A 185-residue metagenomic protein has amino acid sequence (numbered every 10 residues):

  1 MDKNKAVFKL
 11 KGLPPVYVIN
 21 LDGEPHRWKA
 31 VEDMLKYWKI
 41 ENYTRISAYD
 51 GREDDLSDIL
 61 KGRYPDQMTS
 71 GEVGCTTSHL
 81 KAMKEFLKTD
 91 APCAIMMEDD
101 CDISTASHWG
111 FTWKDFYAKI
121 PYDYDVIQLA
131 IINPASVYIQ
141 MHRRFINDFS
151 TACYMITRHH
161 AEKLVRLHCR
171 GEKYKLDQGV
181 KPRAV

Functional and structural regions predicted by a protein language model:
M1-M97, C101-V185: An acidic/histidine-cluster motif and surrounding catalytic segment that typifies divalent-metal-assisted enzyme active
